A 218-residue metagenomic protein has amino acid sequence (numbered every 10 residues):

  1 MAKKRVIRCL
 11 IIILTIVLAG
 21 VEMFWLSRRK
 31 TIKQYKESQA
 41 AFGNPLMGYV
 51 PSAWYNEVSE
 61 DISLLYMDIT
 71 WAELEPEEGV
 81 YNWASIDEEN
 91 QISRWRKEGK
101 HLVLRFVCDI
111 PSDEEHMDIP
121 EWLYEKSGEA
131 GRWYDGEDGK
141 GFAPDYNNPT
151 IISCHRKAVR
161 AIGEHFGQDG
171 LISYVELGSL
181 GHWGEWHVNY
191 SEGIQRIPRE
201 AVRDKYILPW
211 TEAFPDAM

Functional and structural regions predicted by a protein language model:
M1-T15, L26: N-terminal Sec-pathway targeting helices
G20-K33: Membrane-interface motif at the C-terminal end of an N-terminal transmembrane signal
T31-N147: N-terminal substrate-binding region of glycoside hydrolase catalytic domains
Q39, G43, L180, E185-M218: Extended amphipathic alpha-helical segments with heptad-repeat/coiled-coil character used for oligomerization, fusion
E77, Y174, W183-W186: Surface-exposed loop/turn and secondary-structure junction residues enriched for glycine/proline
Q91-R96, K100-L102, E125-E176, E200-A213: An active-site-proximal structural segment forming one wall of the substrate-binding cleft that immediately precedes
V107-C108, E176-L180: Short, well-ordered beta-to-alpha junction loops that form the rim of enzyme active sites and present histidine/acidic
